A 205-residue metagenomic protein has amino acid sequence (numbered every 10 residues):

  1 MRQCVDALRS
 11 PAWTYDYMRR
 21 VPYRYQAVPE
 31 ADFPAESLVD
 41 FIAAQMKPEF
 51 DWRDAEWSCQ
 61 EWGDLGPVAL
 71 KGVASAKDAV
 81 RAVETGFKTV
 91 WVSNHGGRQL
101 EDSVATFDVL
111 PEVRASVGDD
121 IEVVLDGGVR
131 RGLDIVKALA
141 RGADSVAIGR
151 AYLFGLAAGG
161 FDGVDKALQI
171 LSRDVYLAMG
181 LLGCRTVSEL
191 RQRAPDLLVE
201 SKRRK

Functional and structural regions predicted by a protein language model:
M1-L125, L133-F154: Alpha/beta enzyme core
D108-K205: Alpha/beta catalytic cores of nucleotide-metabolism and tRNA/nucleoside-modifying enzymes
